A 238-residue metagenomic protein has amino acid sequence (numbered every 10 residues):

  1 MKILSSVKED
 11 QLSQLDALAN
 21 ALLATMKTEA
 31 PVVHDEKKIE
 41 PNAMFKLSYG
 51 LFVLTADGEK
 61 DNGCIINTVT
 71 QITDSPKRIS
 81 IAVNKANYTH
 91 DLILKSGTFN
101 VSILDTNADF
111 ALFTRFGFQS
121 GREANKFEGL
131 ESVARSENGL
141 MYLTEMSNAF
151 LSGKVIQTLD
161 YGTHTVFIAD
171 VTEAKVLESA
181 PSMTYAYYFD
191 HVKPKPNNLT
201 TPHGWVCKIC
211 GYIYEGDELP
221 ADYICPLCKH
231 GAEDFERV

Functional and structural regions predicted by a protein language model:
M1-V32: FMN-binding flavodoxin-like domain, especially the glycine-rich phosphate-binding loop
M1-V7, K208-G211, P226-K229: Short, exposed beta-strand "edge-strand" segments with a Pro/Gly-rich flavor and a Y/T-containing core
D16-L23, E123-K126, R237: Short, structured secondary-structure boundary patches
T28-I209, Y214-G216, I224, E233-D234: Basic, polyanion-binding surface patches
C228-V238: Short Cys/His-rich micro-motifs in 6-15 aa windows
